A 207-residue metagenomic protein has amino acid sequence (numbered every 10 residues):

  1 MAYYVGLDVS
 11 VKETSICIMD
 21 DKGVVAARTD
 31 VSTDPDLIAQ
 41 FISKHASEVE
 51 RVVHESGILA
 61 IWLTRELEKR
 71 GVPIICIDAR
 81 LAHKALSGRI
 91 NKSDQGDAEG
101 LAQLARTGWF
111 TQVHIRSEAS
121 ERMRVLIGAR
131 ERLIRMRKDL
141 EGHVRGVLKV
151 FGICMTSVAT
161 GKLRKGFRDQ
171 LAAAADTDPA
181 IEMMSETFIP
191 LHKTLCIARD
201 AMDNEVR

Functional and structural regions predicted by a protein language model:
M1-Y3, V24, P73: Intrinsically disordered, low-complexity and often Lys/Arg-enriched segments
A2-D20, L101: Gly/Thr-rich phosphate-binding beta-strand-loop-beta motif of the actin/hexokinase/Hsp70
K12-D36: Short glycine-rich, Thr/Ser-proximal phosphate-binding strand/loop in the N-terminal lobe of ATP-dependent enzymes
P35-R51: Short, basic/hydrophobic alpha-helical segments
V49-S56, L101: Acidic beta-strand-to-loop metal/phosphate-binding motif
A60-T64: Short, well-ordered alpha-helical microsegments
I75-R124, G128, K162-L171: Short alpha-helix plus adjacent loop in nuclease-associated cores
G128-R207: Glycine-rich, often acidic, oxyanion-interacting loops/wings at catalytic, nucleic-acid, or phospho-protein interfaces
